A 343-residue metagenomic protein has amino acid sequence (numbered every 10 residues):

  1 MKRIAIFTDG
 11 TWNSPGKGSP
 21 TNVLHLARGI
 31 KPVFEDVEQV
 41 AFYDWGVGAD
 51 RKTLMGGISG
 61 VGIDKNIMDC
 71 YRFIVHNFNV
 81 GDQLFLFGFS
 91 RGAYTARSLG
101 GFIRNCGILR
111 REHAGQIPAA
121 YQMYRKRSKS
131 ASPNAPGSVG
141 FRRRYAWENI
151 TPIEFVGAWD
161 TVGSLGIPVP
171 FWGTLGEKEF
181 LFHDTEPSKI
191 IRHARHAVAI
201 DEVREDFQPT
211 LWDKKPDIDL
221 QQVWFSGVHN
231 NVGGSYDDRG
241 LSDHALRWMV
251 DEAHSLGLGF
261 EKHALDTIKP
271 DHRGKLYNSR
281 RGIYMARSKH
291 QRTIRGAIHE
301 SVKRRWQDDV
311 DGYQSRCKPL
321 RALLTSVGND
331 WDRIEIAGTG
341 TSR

Functional and structural regions predicted by a protein language model:
M1-R343: Active-site- or binding-pocket-proximal scaffold segments within functional domains
